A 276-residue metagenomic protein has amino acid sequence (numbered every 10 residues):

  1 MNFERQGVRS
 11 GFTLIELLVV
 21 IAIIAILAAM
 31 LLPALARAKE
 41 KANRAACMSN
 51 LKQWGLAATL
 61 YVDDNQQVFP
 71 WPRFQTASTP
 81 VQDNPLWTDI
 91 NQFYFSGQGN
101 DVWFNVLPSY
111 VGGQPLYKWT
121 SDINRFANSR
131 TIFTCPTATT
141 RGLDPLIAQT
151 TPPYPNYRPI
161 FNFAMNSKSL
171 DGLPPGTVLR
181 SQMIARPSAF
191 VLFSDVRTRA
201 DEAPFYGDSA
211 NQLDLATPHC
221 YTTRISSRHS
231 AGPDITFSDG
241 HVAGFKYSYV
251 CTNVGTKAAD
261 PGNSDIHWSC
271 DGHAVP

Functional and structural regions predicted by a protein language model:
M1-G7: N-terminal secretory signal peptides that target proteins for export/translocation
E4, A22, A29, P33 (+3 more regions): Residue-level signal for well-ordered alpha-helical scaffold segments within enzymatic catalytic domains
G7-S10, V191: Intrinsic disorder/low-complexity segments
R9-S49: Amphipathic alpha-helical segments typified by the pilin-like N-terminal helix that continues immediately C-terminal
M48-P276: Short, well-structured segments within or immediately adjacent to enzyme catalytic domains that line ligand-binding
